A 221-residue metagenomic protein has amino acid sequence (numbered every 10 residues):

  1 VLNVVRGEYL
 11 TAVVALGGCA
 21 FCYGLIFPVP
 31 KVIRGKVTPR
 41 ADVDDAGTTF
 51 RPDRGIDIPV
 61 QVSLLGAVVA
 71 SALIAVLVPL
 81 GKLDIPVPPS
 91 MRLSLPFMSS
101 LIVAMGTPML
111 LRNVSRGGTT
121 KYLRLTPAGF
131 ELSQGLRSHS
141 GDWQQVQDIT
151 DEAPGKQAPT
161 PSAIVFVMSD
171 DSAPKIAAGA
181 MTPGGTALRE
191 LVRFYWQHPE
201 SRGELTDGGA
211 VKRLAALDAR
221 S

Functional and structural regions predicted by a protein language model:
V1-I33, R54-G118: Alpha-helical transmembrane spans
P30-D44, V103-D148: Conserved beta-hairpin
P39-D45, S63-A75, R116-T119, W143-Q157 (+1 more regions): Juxtamembrane/interfacial segments around transmembrane helices
D42-I56: Short membrane-interface loop/juxtamembrane segments of multi-pass integral membrane proteins
G47, G129, P161-A163: A generic structural signal for beta-strand entry/edge sites
I58-L65, S133-D171: Acidic, Ser/Thr-rich low-complexity segments on the non-lumenal side of membrane proteins
M91-M98, I102-S115, T119, R124-L132 (+1 more regions): N-terminal recruitment modules of adaptor/scaffold proteins
A163-S221: A membrane-cytosol interface segment of integral membrane proteins
